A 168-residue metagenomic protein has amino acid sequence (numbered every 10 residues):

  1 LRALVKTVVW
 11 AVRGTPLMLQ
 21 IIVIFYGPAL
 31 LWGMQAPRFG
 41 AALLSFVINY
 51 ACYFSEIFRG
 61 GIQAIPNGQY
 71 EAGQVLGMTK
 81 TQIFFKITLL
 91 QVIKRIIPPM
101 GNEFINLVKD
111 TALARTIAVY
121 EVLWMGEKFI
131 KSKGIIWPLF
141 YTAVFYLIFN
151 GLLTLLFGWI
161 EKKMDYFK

Functional and structural regions predicted by a protein language model:
L1-K168: Transmembrane alpha-helices and adjacent helix-loop boundaries
